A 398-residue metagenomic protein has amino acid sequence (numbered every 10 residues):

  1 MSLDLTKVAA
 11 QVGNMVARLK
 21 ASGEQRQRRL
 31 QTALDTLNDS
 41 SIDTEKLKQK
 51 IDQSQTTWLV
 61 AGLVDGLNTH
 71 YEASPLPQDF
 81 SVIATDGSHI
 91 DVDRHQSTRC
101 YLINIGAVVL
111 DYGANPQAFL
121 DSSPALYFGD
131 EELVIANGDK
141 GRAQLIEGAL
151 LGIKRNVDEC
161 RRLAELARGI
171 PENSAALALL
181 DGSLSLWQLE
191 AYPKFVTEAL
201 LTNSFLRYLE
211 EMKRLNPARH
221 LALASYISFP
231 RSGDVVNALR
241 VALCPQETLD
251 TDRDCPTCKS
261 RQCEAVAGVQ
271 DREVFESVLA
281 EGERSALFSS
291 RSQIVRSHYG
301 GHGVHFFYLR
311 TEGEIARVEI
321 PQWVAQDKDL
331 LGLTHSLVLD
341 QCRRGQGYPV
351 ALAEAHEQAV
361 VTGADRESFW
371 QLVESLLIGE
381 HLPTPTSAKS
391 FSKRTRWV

Functional and structural regions predicted by a protein language model:
M1-P75, F80, G148-L177, G182-V398: Long, contiguous domain-sized segments
V82-T85: Short hydrophobic beta-strand that contains or immediately precedes a catalytic carboxylate
S88-D91, G106-D111, L184-L186, F229-S232: Short loop/turn segments at secondary-structure transitions that flank enzyme active sites
I90-D139: Acidic, metal-ligating active-site segments
L120-F128, E132-E165: Acidic/glycine-enriched edge-of-secondary-structure segments
